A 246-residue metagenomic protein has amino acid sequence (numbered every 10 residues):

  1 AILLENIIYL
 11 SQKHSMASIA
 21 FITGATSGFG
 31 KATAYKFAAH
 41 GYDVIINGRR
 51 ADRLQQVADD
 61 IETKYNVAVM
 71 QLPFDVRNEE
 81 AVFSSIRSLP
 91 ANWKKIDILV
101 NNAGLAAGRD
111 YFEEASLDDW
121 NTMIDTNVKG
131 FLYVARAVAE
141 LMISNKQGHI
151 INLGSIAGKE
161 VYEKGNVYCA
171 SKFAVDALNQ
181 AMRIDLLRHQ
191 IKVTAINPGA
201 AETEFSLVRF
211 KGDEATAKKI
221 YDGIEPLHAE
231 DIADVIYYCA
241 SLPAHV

Functional and structural regions predicted by a protein language model:
T26-S27: Conserved glycine-rich cofactor-binding loop
Y42-Q56: Conserved glycine-rich Rossmann-like NAD(P)H-binding loop of the short-chain dehydrogenase/reductase
A51-D52, P73-S85, L117: The beta1-alpha1 cofactor-binding region of Rossmann-like NAD(H)/NADP(H)-dependent oxidoreductases
D110-F112, D119-N121: Substrate-binding pocket helix/loop in short-chain dehydrogenase/reductase
A135, S171: Active-site helix of classical SDR
S155: Residue(s) in the substrate-gating loop at a strand-loop-helix junction that position the organic substrate next
I191, A195-I196, E214-V246: C-terminal helical subdomain
